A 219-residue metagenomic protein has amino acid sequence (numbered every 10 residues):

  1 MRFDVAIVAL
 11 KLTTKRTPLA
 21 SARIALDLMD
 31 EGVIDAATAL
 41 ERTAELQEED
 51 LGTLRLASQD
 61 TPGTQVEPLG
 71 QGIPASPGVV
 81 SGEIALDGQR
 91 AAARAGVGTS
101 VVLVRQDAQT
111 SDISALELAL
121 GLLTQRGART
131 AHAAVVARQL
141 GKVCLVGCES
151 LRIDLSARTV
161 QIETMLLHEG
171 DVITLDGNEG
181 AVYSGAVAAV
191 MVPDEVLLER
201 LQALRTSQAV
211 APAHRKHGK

Functional and structural regions predicted by a protein language model:
M1-G63, H168, E179-R200: Terminal amphipathic helices with adjacent charged low-complexity linkers/tails
L10-K11, R16-T17, E67-P68, R105-Q106 (+2 more regions): Short secondary-structure boundary micro-motifs
K15, A22, P68, G72 (+1 more regions): Generic hydrophobic-segment detector
E31-V33, A37-V97, V101-Q109, L122: Long, charge-dense accessory insertions within large macromolecular proteins
G78-A91, A95-S100, Q106-K219: Acidic, glycine-rich flexible loop/linker segments
